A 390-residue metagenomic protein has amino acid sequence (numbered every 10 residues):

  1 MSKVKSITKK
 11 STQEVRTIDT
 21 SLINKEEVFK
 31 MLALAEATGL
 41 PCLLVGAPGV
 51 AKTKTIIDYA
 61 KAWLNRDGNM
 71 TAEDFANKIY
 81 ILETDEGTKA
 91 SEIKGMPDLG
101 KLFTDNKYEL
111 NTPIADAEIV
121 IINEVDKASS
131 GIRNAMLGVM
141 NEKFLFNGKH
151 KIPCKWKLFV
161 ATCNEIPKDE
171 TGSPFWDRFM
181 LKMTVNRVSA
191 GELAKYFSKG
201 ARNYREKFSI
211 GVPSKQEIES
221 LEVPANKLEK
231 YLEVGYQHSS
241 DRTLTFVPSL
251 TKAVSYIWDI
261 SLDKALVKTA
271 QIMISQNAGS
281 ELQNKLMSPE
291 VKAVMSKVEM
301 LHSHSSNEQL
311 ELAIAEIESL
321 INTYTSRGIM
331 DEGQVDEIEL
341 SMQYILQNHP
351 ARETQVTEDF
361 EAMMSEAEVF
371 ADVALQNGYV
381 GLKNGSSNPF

Functional and structural regions predicted by a protein language model:
V4-V50: Pre-Walker A (pre-P-loop) alpha-helix and adjacent loop at the N terminus of AAA/AAA+ ATPase modules, a conserved
N24, L32, L44, I93 (+6 more regions): Conserved RecA-like P-loop NTPase ATPase core
M31-A35, L99-V120: Conserved alpha-helical scaffold flanking the Walker A/P-loop in AAA+ ATPase domains
A33-D85: Walker A/P-loop
W63-D67, G100-F103, E124-I132, M140-P213: Canonical AAA+ ATPase core
Y80-T104: Conserved NTP-binding/hydrolysis module of P-loop NTPases
R205-Q347: Alpha-helical lid/collar subdomain of P-loop NTPases
M330-F390: C-terminal non-catalytic accessory extensions
